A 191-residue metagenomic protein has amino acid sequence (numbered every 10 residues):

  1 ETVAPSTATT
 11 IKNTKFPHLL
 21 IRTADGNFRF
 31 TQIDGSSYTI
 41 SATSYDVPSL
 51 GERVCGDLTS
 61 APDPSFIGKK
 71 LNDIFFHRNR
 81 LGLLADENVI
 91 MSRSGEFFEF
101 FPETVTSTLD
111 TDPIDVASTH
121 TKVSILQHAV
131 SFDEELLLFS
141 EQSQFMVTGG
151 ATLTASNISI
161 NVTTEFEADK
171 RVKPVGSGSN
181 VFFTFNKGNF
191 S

Functional and structural regions predicted by a protein language model:
E1-I67: Long, charge-dense tracts
D46-N79, L84-S191: Beta-propeller and closely related beta-pinwheel folds
